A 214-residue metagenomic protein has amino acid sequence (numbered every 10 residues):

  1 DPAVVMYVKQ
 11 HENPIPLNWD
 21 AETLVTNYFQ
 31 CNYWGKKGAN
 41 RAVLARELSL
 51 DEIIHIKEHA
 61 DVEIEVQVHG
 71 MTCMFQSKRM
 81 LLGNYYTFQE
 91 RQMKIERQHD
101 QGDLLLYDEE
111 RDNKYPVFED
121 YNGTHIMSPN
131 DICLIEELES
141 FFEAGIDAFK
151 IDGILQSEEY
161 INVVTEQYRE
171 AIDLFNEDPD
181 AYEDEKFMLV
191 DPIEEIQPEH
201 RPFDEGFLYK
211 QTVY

Functional and structural regions predicted by a protein language model:
P2-T23, V43-L44, L50-K150, I154-Y214: Active-site pocket-lining/capping segments in soluble small-molecule metabolic enzymes
N27-F29: Conserved nucleotide-cofactor-binding alpha/beta core module
N32-K36, F142: Non-catalytic positions within long, well-ordered alpha-helices that form the structural scaffold/packing of enzyme
G35-N40, G123: Short, basic, glycine/proline-bearing loop/turn elements
